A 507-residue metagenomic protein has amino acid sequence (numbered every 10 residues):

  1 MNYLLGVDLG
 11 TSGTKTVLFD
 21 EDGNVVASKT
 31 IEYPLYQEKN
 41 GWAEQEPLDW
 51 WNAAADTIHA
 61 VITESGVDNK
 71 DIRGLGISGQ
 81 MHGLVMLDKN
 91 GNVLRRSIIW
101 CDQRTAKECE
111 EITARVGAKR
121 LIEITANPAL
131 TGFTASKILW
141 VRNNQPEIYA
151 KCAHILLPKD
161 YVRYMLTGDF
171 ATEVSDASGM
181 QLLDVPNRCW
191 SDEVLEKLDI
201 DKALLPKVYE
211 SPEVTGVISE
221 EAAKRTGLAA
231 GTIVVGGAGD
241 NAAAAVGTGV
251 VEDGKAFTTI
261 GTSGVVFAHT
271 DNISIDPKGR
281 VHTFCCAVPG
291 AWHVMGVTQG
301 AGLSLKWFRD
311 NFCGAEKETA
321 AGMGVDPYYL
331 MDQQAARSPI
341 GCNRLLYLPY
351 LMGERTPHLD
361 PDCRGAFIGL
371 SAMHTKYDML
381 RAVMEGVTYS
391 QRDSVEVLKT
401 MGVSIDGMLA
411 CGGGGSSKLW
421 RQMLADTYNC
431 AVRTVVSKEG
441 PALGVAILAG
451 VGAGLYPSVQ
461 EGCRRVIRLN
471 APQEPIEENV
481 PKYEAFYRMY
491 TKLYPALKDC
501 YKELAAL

Functional and structural regions predicted by a protein language model:
M1-R95, E123, K151, A223-K224 (+3 more regions): N-terminal glycine/serine-rich phosphate-binding loop of ATP-dependent small-molecule kinases, especially carbohydrate
L5-G6, P47, A106, T113-L130 (+5 more regions): Active-site core segments that coordinate phosphate-bearing ligands/cofactors across diverse enzyme families
I31-Y33, E210, P475: Active-site donor-binding loop signature of nucleotide-sugar glycosyltransferases
P34-Q37, Q103-T105, G302-L303: A short local loop/turn or secondary-structure capping micro-motif enriched for an aromatic residue
T63-W100, P128-T134, R163-D184, K207-E210 (+1 more regions): Short beta-strand-loop/turn "lid" adjacent to the catalytic site in phosphate-handling enzymes
G66-N69, S78, K202, V250 (+1 more regions): Alpha-helix termination/capping residues and helix-transition junctions
